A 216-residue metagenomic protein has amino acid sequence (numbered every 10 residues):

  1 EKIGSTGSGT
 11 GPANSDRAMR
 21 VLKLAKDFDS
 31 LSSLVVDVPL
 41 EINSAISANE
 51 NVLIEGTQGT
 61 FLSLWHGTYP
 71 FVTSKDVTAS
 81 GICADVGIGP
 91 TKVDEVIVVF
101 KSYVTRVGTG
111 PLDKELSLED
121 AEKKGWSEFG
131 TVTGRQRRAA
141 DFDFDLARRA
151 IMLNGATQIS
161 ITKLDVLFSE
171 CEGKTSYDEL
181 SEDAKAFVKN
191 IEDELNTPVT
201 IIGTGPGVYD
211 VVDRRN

Functional and structural regions predicted by a protein language model:
E1-N216: Non-transmembrane, aqueous-exposed alpha-helical and coiled segments at domain scale
